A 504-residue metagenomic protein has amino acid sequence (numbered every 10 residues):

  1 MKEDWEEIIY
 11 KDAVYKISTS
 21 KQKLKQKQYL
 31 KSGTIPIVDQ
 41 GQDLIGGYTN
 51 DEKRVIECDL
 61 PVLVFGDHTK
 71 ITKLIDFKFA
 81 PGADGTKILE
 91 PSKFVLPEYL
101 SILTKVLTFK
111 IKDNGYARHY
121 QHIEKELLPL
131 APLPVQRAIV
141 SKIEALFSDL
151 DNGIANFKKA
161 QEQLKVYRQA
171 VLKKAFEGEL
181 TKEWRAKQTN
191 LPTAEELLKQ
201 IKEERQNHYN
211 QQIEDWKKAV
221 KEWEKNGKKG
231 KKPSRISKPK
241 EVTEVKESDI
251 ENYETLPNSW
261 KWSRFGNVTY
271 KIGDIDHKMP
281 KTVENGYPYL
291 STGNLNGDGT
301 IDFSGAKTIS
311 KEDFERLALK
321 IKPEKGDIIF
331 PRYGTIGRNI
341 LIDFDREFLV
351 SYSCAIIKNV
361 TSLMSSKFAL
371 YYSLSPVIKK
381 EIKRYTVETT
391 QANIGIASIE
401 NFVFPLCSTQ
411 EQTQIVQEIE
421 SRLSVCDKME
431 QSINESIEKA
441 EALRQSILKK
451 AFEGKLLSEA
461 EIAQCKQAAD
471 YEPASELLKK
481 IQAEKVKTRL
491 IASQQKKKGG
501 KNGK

Functional and structural regions predicted by a protein language model:
M1-I9, L127-S141, A170-T189, T193-E196 (+9 more regions): Short coil/turn motifs at helix boundaries and re-entrant loops, enriched in small/polar and proline residues
M1-K2, F147-E195, E203, E214-I236 (+1 more regions): Short amphipathic coiled-coil heptad-repeat segments
M1-K21, K31-D43, L133-V140, S148 (+11 more regions): Non-catalytic DNA-recognition/assembly elements of restriction-modification systems
D4-R54, K110, N207-N210, E214-E222 (+6 more regions): Low-complexity, Lys/Gly-biased intrinsically disordered segments
L24, L44-P81, F94-I102, V106-G115 (+5 more regions): Short, ligand-facing micro-motifs at secondary-structure edges
L44, V245-D249, S291-T292, G305-F314: Short, structured beta-strand/loop micro-motifs enriched in basic residues and often containing a Trp
A80-K87, S101, D113-P134, R332 (+3 more regions): A short glycine-rich beta-alpha junction/loop motif
K322-E324: Short, well-ordered loop/turn sites that connect or cap secondary structure elements
